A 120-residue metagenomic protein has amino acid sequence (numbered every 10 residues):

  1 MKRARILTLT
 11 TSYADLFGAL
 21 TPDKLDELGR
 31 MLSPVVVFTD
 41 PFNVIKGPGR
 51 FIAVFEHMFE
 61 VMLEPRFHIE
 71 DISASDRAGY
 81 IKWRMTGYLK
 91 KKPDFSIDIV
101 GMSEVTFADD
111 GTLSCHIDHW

Functional and structural regions predicted by a protein language model:
M1-D26, R30: Short, low-complexity N-terminal intrinsically disordered segments enriched in polar/charged residues
R5, L9, V36, G101-S103: A generic structural signal for ordered secondary structure
L25-R77: A solvent-exposed, acidic/Ser-Thr-rich amphipathic alpha-helical stretch
R66, A74-W120: A beta-strand edge to alpha-helix "cap/lid" segment located at domain peripheries
